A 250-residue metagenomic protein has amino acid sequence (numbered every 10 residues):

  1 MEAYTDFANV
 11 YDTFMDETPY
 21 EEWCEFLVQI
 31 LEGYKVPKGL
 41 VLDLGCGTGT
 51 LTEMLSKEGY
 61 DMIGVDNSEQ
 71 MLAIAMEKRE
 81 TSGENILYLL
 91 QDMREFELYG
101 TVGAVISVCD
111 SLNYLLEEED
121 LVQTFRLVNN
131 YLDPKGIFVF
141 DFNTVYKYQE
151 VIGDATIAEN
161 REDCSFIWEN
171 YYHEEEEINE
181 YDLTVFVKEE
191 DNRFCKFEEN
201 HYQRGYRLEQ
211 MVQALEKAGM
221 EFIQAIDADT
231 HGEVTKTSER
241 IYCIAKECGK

Functional and structural regions predicted by a protein language model:
M1-P37: Conserved class I S-adenosyl-L-methionine
K38-G45: Conserved class I S-adenosyl-L-methionine
L42, T50-E95: Class I SAM-dependent methyltransferase SAM/SAH-binding core
E97-A104: A short acidic, Gly/Pro-enriched loop at the edge of an enzyme's catalytic core that lines a small-molecule cofactor
V108-D110: Residues lining the SAM
V122-P134: A short glycine-rich, Lys/Arg-flanked "PGG" loop and its adjoining helix->strand segment in the class I
V139-Q210: SAM-dependent methyltransferase
Y202-K250: C-terminal lobe and adjacent flexible extensions of AdoMet/dcAdoMet transferase-like proteins
